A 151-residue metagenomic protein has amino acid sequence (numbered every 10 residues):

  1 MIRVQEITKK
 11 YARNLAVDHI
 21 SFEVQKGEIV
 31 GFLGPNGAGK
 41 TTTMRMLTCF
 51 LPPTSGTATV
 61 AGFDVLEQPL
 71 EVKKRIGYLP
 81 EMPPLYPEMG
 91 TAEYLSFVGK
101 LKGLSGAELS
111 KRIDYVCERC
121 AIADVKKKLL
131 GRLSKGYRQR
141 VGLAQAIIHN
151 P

Functional and structural regions predicted by a protein language model:
P35-G39: Walker A (P-loop) phosphate-binding loop of ABC-type ATPase nucleotide-binding domains
T48: Helix-to-loop junction immediately C-terminal to a conserved catalytic motif
G56-D64, V72, I76: Conserved ABC transporter NBD signature motif
S96, K100, A107-V125: Conserved ABC ATPase "signature" region
L143: Hydrophobic anchor residue at the start of the ABC signature
